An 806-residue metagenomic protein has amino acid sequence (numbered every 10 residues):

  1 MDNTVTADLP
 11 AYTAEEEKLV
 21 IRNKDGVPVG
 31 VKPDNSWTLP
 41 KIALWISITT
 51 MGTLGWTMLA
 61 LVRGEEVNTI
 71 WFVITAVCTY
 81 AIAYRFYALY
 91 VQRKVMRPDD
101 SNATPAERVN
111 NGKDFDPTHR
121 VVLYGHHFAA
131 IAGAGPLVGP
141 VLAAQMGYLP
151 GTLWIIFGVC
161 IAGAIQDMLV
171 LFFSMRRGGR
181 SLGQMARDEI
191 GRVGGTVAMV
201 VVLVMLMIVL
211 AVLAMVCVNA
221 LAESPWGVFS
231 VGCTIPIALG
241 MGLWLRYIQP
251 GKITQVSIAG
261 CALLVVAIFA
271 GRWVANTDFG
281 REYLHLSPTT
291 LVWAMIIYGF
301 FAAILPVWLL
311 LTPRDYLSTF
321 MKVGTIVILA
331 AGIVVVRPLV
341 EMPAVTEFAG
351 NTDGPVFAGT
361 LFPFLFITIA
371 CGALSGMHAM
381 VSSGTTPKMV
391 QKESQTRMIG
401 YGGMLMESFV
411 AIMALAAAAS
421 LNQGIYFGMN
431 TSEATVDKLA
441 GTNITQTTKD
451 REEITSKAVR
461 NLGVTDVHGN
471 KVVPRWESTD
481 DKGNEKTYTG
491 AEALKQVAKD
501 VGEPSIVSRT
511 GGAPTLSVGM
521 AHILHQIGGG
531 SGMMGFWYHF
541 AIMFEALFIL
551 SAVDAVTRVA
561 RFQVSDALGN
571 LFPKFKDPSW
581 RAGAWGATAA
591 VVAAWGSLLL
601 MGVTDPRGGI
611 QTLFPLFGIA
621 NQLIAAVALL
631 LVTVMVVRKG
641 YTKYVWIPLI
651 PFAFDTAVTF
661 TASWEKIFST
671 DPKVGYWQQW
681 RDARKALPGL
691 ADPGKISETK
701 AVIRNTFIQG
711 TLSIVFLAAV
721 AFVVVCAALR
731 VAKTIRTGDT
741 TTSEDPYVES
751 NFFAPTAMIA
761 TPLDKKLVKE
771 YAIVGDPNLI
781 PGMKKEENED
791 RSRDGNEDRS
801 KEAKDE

Functional and structural regions predicted by a protein language model:
D2-M51, I82-L137, T319, G359-T360 (+1 more regions): Membrane-interface "cap" regions at the ends of multi-pass membrane proteins
V20, G26-G30, A88-D116, L142 (+7 more regions): Flexible loop linkers connecting adjacent transmembrane helices in multi-pass alpha-helical membrane transporters
T53-E66, L137, L149, I208-E223 (+10 more regions): Transmembrane helix-loop junctions in multi-pass membrane proteins
W56-R63, N68, D114-R177, D188-R192 (+9 more regions): Membrane-interface helix-loop-helix modules in multi-pass membrane proteins
E65-L89, A143-S174, G183, W226-A238 (+3 more regions): Extracellular loop-to-transmembrane helix junctions
I70-C78, I82-V95, V201, P225-A270 (+6 more regions): Membrane-interface loop-to-helix entry segments
E189-M207, G402-F409, T510-G512, S531-A541 (+3 more regions): Loop-to-transmembrane helix boundary motifs in multi-pass membrane proteins
N276, N422-I527, R607-G608, K666-I703: Low-complexity, proline/glycine-enriched hydrophobic segments characteristic of transmembrane helices
